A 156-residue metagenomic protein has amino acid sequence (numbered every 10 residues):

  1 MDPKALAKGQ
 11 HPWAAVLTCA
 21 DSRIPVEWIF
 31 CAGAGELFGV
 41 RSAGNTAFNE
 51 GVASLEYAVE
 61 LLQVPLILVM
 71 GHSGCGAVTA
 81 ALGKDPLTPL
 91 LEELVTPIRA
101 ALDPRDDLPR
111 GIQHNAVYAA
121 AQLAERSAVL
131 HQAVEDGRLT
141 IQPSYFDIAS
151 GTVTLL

Functional and structural regions predicted by a protein language model:
M1-G35: N-terminal short beta-loop-beta anion/metal-coordinating cradle
M1-Q10, G35, G44-Q63, G76-L156: Divalent-metal-activated hydrolytic enzyme cores
V16, V40, V69, P143 (+1 more regions): Divalent metal-coordination and catalytic microenvironments
T18-R23, A43-T46, H72-S73, K84: Short glycine-enriched loops at secondary-structure junctions
